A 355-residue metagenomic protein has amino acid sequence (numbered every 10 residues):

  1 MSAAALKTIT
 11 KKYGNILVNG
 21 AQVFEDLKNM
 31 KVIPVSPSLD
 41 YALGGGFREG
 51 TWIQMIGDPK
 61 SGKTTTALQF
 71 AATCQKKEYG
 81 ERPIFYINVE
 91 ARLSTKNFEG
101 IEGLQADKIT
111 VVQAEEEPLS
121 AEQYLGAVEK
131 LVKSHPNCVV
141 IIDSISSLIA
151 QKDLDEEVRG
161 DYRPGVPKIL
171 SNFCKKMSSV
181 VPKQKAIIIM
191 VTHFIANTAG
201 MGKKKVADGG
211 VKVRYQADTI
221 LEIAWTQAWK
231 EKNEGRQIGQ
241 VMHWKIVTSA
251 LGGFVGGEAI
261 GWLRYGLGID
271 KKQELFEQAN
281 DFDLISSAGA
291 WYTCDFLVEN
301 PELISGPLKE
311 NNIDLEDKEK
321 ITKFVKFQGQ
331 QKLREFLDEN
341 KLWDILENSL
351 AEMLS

Functional and structural regions predicted by a protein language model:
M1-Q22, A228-S355: C-terminal regions of RecA-like/P-loop NTPase motor modules
S2-K108, G126, K133: The Walker A/P-loop phosphate-binding site
A4, P34, S38, G50 (+10 more regions): Charged, alpha-helix-enriched surfaces in structured cytosolic catalytic cores of large nucleotide-utilizing machines
K12, I16, A42-G46, D58 (+12 more regions): Conserved, well-folded catalytic cores of nucleic-acid-processing and energy-transducing macromolecular machines
W52-G57, E157-P164, G200-K203, G257-Y265 (+1 more regions): Short hinge/gating elements
Q69, C74, E78-R163, P167-N172 (+1 more regions): Conserved inter-motif catalytic segment of the P-loop NTP-binding fold
D153, A196-G200, A288-W291, I321: N-terminal cationic and glycine-rich segments that engage phosphates or anionic surfaces
R163-F282: Phosphate-binding/switch region of NTP-binding enzymes
